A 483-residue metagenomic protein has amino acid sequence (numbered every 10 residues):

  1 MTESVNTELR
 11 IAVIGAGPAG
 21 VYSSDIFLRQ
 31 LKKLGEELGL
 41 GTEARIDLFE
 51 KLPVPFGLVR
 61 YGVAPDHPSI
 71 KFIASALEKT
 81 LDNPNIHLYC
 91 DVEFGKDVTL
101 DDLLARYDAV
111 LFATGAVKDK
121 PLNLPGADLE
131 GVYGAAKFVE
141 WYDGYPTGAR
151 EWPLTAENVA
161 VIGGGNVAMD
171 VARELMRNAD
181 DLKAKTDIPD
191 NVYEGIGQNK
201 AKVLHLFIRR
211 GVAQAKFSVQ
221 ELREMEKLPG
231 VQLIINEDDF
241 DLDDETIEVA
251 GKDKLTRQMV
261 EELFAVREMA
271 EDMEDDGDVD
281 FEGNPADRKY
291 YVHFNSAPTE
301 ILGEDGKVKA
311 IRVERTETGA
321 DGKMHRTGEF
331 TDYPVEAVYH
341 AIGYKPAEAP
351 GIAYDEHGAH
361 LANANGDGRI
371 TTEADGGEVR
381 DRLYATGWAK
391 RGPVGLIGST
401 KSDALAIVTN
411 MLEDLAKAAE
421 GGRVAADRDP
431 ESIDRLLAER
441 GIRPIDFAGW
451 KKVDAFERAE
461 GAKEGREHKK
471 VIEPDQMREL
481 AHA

Functional and structural regions predicted by a protein language model:
V5-G17, T155-I162: Beta1/beta-strand and adjacent pyrophosphate-binding region of the FAD-binding site in flavoprotein oxidoreductases
L31-L48, M169, R173-T327, T409-D427: Dinucleotide-binding/catalytic capping subdomain of oxidoreductase cores
E37-R45, L52-A109, E262-N284: N-terminal Rossmann-like dinucleotide/flavin-binding domain of flavoprotein oxidoreductases that bind FAD/FMN
S75-V132, T299-R312: Feature captures the FAD/FMN-dependent oxidoreductase FAD-binding
A109, A113-K120, G165-N166, V335-E348: Glycine-/small-residue-rich beta->alpha transition segments that form the dinucleotide
D119-Q198, L361-A374: Glycine-rich dinucleotide-binding loop and its adjacent helix/turn
G131-A149, I301, K307, G319-R391: FAD-site-proximal beta/loop scaffold in flavoenzymes
T371-A374, E378-A483: C-terminal, flexible cofactor-proximal segment of oxidoreductases
